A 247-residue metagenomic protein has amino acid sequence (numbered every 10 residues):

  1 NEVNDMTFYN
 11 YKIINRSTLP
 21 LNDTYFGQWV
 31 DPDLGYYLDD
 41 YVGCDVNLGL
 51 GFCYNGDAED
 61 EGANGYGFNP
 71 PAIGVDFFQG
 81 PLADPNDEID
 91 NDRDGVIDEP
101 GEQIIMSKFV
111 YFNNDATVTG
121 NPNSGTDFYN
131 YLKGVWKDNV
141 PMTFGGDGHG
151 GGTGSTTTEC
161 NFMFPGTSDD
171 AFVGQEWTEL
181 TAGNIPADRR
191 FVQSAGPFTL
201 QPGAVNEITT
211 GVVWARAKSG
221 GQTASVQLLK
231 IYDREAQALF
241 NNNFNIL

Functional and structural regions predicted by a protein language model:
N1-L247: Extracellular/surface-associated beta-sandwich interaction domains
